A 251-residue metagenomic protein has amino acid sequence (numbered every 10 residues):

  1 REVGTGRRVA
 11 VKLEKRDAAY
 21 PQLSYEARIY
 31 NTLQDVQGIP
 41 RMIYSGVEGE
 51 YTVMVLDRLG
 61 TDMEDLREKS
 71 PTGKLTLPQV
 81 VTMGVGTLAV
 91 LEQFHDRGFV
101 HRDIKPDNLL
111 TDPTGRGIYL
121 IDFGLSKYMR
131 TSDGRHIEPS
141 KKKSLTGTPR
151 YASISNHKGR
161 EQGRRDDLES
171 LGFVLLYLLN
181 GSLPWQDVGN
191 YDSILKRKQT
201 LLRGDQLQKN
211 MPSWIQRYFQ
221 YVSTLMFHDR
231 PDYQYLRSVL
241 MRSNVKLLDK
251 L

Functional and structural regions predicted by a protein language model:
R1-S24: ATP-binding glycine-rich loop module of kinase domains
I29-Q37: Structural motif at the C-terminus of the N-lobe alphaC helix and the adjacent alphaC-beta4 loop of the Hanks-type
R41-T52: Short beta-strand micro-motifs within the conserved protein kinase catalytic domain, predominantly in the N-lobe
L59-K69: Structural motif in protein kinase domains
M83-G84: Activation segment signature within eukaryotic-like protein kinase domains
H95-D112: Catalytic-loop of the protein kinase fold
D112-T146: Activation segment/activation loop of eukaryotic-type protein kinase catalytic domains
S155-D166: Conserved end of the kinase activation segment
